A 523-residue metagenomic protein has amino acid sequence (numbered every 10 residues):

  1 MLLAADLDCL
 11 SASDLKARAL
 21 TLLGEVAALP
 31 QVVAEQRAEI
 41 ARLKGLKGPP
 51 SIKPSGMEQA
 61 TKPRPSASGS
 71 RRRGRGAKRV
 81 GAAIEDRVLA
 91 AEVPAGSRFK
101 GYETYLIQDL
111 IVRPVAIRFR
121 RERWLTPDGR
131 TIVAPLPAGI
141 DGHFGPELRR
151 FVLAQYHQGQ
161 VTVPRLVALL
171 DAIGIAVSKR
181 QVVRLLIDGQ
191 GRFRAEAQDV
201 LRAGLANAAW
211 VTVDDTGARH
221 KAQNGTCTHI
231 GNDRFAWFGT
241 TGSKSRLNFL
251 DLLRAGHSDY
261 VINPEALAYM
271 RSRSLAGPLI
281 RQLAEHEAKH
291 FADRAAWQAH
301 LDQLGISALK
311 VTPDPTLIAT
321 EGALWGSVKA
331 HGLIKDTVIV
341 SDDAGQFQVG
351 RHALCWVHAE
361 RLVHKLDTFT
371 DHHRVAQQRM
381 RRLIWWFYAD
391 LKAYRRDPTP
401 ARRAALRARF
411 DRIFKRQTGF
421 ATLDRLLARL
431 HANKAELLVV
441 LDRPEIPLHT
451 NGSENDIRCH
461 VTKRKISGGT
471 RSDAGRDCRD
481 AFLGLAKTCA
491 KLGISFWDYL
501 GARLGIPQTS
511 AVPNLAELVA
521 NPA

Functional and structural regions predicted by a protein language model:
M1-H143, V213, Y260-A319: Short, flexible loop/hinge motifs at secondary-structure junctions
A34, R121-L125, R130-A523: Catalytic center-proximal scaffold of phosphoryl-transfer enzymes
